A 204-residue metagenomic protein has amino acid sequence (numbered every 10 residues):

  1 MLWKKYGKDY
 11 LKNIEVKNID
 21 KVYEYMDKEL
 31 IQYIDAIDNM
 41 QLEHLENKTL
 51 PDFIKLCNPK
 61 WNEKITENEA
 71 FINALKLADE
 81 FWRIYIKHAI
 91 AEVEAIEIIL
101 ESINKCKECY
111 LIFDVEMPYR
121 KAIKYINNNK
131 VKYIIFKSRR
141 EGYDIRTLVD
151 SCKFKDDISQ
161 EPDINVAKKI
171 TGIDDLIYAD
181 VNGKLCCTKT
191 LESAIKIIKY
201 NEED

Functional and structural regions predicted by a protein language model:
M1-L56: A basic- and aromatic-enriched beta-loop-alpha substructure that forms the phosphate/nucleotide- and DNA/RNA-contacting
E24-M26, E43-D204: C-terminal accessory domains and tails appended to enzymatic cores
